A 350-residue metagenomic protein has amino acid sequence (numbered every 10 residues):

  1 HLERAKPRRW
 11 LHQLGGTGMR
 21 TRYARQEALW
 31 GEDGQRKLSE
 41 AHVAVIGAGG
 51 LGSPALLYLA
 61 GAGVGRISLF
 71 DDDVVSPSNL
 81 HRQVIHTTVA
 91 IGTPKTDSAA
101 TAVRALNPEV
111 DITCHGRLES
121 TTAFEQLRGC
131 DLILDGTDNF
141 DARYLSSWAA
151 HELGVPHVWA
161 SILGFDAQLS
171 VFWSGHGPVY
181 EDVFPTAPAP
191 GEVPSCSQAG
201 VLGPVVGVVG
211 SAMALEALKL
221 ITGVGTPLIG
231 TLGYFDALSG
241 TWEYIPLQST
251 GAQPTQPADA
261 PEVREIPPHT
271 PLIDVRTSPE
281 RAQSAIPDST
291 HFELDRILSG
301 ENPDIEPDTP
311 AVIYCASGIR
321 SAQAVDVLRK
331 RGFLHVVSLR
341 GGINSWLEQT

Functional and structural regions predicted by a protein language model:
P7-A44, Q253-T255: N-terminal charged helix/coil linker that caps or initiates catalytic domains
R9-Q13, R20, I112-H115, S120 (+2 more regions): E1/E1-like adenylate-forming module used to activate ubiquitin-like modifiers and sulfur-carrier proteins
S39-A60, S68-D71: Glycine-rich adenosine-cofactor-binding loop
I46, L59, F292, G300-Q349: Catalytic cysteine-centered active loop of the rhodanese-like fold, especially the PTP/DSP P-loop
G50-S53, V64, V74-V75, F140-D141 (+3 more regions): Residue-level detector of alpha-helix initiation sites
L69-N107: Glycine-rich phosphate-binding loop and adjoining beta1-alpha1-beta2 segment of Rossmann-like nucleotide-binding folds
P194-L232: Conserved anion/nucleotide-ligand pocket segment
P227-I286: Flexible, polar/low-complexity N-terminal or interdomain linker segments that lie immediately upstream of folded
